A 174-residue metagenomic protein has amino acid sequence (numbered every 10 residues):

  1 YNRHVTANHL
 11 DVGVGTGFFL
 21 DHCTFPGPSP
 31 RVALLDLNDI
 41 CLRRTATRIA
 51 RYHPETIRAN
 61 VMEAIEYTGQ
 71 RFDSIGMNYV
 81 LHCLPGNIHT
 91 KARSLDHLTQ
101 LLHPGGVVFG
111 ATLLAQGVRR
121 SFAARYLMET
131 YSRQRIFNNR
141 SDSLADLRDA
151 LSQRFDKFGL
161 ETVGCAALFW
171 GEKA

Functional and structural regions predicted by a protein language model:
N8-A64: Class I SAM-dependent methyltransferase SAM/SAH-binding core
I65-I75: A short acidic, Gly/Pro-enriched loop at the edge of an enzyme's catalytic core that lines a small-molecule cofactor
N78-H82: Residues lining the SAM
L84-H97: A short, conserved alpha-helix within the catalytic core of class I
H97-L98, L151: Class I S-adenosylmethionine-dependent transferase superfamily signal
L102-V108: Short glycine-dipeptide loop
F109-L160: C-terminal alpha-helical "lid/dimerization" subdomain adjacent to the S-adenosyl-L-methionine
R154-A174: Core SAM-dependent methyltransferase catalytic element
